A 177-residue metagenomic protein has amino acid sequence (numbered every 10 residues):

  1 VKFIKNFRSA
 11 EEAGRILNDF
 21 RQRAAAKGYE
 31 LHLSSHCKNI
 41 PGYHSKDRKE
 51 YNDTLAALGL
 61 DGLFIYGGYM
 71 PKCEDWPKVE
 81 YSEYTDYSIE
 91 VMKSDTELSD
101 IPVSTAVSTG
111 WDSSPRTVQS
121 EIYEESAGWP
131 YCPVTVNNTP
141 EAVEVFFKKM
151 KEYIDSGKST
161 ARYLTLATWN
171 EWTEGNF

Functional and structural regions predicted by a protein language model:
V1-F177: Glycan-processing catalytic domains of CAZymes
